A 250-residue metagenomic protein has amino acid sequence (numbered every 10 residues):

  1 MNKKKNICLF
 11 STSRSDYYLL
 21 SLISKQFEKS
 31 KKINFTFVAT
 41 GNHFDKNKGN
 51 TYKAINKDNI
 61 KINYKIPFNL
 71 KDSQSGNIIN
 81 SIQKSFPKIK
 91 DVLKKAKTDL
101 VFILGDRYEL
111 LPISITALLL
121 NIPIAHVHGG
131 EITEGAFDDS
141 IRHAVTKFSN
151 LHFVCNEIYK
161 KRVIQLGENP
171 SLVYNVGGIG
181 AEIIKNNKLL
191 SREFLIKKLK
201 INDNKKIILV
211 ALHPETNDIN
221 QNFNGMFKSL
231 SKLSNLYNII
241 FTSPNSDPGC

Functional and structural regions predicted by a protein language model:
N6-S11, Y17-E28, F68-P170: Active-site and donor-binding regions of nucleotide-sugar-utilizing enzymes
L9, F37-A39, I103, H126 (+3 more regions): Structural beta-sheet core signal
S11, H43-K46, F148-N222: A nucleotide-sugar donor-handling region in carbohydrate enzymes
S30-T36, K61, N235-I239: A generic structural motif
N34-I78: Conserved nucleotide-sugar phosphate-binding/catalytic loop shared by glycosyltransferases and other
T36-G41, H152-F153, I240-P244: Short internal beta-strands
D138-S140, N222-S229: Charged helix-capping and loop-helix junction motifs
L236-C250: Catalytic donor nucleotide-activated moiety binding site of glycosyltransferases and closely related
